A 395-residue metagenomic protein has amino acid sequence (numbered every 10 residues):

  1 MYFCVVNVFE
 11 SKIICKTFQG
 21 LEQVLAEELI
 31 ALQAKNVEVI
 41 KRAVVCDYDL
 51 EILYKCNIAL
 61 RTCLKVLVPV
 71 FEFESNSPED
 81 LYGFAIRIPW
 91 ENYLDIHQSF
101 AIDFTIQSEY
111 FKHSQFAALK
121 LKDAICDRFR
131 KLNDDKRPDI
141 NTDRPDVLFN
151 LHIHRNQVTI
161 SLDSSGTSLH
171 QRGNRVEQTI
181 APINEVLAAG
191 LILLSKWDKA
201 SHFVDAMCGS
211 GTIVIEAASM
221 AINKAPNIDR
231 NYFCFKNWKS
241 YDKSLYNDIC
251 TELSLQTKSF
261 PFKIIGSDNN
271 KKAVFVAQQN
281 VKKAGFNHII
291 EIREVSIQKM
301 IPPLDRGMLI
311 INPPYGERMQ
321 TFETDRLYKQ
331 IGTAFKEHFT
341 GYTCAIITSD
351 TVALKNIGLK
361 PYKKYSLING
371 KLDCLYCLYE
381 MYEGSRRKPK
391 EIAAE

Functional and structural regions predicted by a protein language model:
M1-Y2, V6: Short, positively charged and aromatic/hydrophobic N-terminal segments
F9-V147, S164-G166, H170, E177 (+2 more regions): Accessory substrate-recognition/RNA-binding modules or partner subunits associated with SAM-dependent
E91-I96, H152-I153, P303: Short glycine/proline-enriched loop/turn "hinge" motifs that connect secondary-structure elements and lie
T105, H152-L194: Class I S-adenosyl-L-methionine
I183-P302, E317, D325: Conserved S-adenosyl-L-methionine
R306-N312: Short SAM/SAH-binding signature in class I
L367-R387: Helix-rich interaction surfaces within compact, conserved domain-sized segments that mediate assembly or partner
